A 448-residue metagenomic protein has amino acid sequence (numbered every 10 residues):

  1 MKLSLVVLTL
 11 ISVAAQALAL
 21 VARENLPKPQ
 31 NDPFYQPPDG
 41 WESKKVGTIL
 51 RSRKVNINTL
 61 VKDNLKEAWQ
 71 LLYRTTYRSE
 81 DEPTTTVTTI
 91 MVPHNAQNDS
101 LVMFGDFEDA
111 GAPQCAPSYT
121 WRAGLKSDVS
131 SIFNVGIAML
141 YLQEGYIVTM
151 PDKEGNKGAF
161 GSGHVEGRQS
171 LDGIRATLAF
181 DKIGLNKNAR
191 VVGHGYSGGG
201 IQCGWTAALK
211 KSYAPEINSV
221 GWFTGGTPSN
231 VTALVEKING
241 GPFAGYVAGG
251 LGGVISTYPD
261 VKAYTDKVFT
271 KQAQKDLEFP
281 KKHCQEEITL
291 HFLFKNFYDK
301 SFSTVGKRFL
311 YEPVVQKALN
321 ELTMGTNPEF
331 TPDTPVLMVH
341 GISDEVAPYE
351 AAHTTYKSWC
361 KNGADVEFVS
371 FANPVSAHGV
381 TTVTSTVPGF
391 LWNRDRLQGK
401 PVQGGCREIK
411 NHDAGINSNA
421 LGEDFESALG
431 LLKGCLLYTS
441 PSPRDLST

Functional and structural regions predicted by a protein language model:
M1-V21: Fungal secretory targeting signals
L18-Q97, L429-G430, C435-L436: Catalytic-loop region of hydrolases
G161-D181: Alpha/beta-hydrolase active-site loop
A176-D181, A189-G241: Primarily recognizes the serine-hydrolase "nucleophile elbow" in alpha/beta-hydrolase and SGNH/GDSL folds
G225-E329: Accessory cap/linker subdomain of secreted extracellular hydrolases
M338-H340: Short beta-strand/loop motif that positions the catalytic acidic residue of the alpha/beta-hydrolase fold
S343-A347: Acidic catalytic loop of the alpha/beta-hydrolase fold
Y438-D445: Conserved small/polar residues in nucleotide/adenosyl-binding loops
